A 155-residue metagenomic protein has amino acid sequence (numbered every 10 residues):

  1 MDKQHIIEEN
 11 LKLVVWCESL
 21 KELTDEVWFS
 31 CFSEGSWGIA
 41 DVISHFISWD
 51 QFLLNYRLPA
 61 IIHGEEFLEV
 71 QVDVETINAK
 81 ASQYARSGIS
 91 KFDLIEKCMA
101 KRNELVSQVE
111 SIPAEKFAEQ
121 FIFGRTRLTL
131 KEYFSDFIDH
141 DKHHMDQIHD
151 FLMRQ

Functional and structural regions predicted by a protein language model:
M1-D2, Q83-S90, R125-T129: Short amphipathic alpha-helical segments at helix-loop
M1-W16: Extreme N-terminal tail/first-helix region
I7, L11, I43, F92-M99 (+3 more regions): Short amphipathic alpha-helical segments with heptad-repeat character
E9, S19, I61, K97 (+3 more regions): Residues that form generic nucleotide/phosphate-binding pockets
L13, S19, L23, I77-F117: Acidic/histidine-rich alpha-helical segments that form the ligand environment of transition-metal centers
W16-C17, V42, L105, H144: Conserved short aromatic-hydrophobic micro-motifs
T24-W28: Active-site flanking loop/helix segments enriched in acidic
F29-I77, Q120-Q155: Short, contiguous alpha-helical
